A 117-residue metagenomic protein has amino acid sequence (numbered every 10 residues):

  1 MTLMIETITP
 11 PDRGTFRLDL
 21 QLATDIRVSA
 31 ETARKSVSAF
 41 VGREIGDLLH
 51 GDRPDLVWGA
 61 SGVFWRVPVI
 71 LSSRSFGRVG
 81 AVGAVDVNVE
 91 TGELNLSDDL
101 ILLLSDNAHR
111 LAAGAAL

Functional and structural regions predicted by a protein language model:
M1-L117: Long, terminal "pre-/pro-" and other extracytoplasmic accessory regions that lie outside the mature folded/catalytic
